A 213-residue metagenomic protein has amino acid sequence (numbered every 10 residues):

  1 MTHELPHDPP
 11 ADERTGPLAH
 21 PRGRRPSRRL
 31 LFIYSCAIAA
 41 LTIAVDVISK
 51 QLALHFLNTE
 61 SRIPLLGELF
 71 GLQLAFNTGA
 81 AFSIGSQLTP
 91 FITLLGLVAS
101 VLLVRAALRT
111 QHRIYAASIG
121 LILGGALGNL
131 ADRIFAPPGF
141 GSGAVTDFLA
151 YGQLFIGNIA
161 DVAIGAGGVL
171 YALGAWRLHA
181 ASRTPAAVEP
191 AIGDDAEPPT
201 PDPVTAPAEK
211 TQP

Functional and structural regions predicted by a protein language model:
M1-P213: Alpha-helical transmembrane bundles and membrane-interface segments of multipass inner-membrane proteins
